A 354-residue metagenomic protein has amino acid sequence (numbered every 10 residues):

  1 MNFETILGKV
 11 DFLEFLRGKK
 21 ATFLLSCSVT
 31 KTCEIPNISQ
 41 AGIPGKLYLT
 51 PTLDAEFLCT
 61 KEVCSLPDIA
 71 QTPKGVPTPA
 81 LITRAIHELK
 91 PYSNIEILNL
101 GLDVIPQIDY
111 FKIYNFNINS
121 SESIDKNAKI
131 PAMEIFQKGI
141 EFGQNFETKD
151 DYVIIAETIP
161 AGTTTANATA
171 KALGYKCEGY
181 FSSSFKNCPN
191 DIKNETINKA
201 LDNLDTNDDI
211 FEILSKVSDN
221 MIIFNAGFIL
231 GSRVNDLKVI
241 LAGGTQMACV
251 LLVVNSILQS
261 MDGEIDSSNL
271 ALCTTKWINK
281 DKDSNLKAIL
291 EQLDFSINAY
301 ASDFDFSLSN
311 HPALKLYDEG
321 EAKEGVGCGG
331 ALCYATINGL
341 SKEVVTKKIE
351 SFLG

Functional and structural regions predicted by a protein language model:
M1-A156, P160-G354: N-terminal loops that bind phosphate or other acidic moieties and the adjacent beta-alpha structural core
